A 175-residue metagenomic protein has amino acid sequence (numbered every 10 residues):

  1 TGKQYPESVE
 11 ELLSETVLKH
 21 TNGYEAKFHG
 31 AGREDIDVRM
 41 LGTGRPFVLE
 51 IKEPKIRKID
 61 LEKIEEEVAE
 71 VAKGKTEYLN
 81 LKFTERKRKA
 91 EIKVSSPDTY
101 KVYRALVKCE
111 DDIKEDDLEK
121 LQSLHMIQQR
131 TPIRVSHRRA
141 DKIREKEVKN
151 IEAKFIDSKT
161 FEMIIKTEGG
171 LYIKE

Functional and structural regions predicted by a protein language model:
T1-E168, Y172-E175: Non-catalytic RNA-recognition surface used by pseudouridine synthases
